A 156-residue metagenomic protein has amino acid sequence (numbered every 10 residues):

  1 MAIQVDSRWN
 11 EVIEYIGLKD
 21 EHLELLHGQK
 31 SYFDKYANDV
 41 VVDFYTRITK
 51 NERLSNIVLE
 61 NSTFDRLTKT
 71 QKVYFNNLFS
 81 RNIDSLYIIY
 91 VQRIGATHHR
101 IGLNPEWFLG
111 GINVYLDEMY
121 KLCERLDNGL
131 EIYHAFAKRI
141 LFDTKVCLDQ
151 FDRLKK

Functional and structural regions predicted by a protein language model:
M1-A2, Y15, K19-E21, F75-K156: Long, amphipathic alpha-helical coupling/dimerization segments that relay conformational signals between
M1-E52: Basic/polar, acidic-poor N-terminal "presequence/leader" segments that form or can form short amphipathic helices
G28, Y32-D39, D43, R66 (+5 more regions): Charged, amphipathic alpha-helical oligomerization/scaffolding segments
S31, K35, D39, V58 (+3 more regions): Short, solvent-exposed segments of well-ordered alpha helices
F44-Y45, T49-F79: Structured interaction and signal-relay segments at domain junctions
